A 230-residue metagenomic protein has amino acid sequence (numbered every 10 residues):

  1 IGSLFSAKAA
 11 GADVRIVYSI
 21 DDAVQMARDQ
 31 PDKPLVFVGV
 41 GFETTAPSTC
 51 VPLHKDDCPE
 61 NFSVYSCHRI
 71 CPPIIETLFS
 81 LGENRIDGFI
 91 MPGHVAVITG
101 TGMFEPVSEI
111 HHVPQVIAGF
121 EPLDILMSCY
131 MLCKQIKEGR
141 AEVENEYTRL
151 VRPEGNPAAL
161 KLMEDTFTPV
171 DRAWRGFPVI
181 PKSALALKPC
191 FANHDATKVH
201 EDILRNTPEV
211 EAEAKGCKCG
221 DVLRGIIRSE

Functional and structural regions predicted by a protein language model:
I1, V14, C67-P72, M91-P92 (+4 more regions): Conserved mixed alpha/beta catalytic, RNA-binding, or beta-rich assembly cores of soluble enzyme, regulatory
I1-Q30: The feature marks the mature, well-folded catalytic cores of soluble enzymes
A9-D13, Q30-L35, V40, C58-F62 (+3 more regions): Short coil/turn connectors at secondary-structure junctions
V17-I20, G39-F42, C67-R69, P92-V95 (+3 more regions): Fold-independent oxyanion-binding glycine-rich loops and adjacent beta-strand/coil segments at enzyme active sites
V38, F42-M103: Phosphate/pyrophosphate-binding betaalpha-module
Y65, N84-R152: A conserved active-site cap/scaffold subdomain adjacent to cofactor or substrate pockets
M127-D221: Internal helical hairpin/lid segments
R224-E230: Charged substrate- and nucleic-acid-binding regions of tRNA-handling and nucleotidyl-transfer enzymes, centered on
